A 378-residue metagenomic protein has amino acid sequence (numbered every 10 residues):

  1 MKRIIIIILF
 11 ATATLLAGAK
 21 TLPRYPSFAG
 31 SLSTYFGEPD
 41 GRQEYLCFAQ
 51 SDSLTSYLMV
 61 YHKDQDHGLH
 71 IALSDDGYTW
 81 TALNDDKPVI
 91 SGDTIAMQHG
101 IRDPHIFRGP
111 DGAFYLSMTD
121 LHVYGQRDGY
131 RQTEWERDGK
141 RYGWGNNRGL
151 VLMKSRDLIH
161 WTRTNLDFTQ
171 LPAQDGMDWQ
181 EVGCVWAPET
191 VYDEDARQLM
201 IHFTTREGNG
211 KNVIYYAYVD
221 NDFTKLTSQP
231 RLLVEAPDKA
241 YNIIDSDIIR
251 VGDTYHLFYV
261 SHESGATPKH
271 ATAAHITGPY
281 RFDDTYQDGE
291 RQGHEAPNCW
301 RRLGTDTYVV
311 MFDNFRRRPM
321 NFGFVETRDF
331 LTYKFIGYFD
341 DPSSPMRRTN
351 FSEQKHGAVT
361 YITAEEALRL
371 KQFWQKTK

Functional and structural regions predicted by a protein language model:
M1-I4: Positively charged n-region of N-terminal signal peptides that target proteins for export
I6-I8: Short helix-onset patch at the extreme N-terminus, typifying the N->h transition of secretory signal peptides
F10-G18: Hydrophobic h-region of N-terminal signal peptides that target proteins for export in Gram-negative bacteria
L22-K378: Carbohydrate-active catalytic/glycan-binding domains of CAZyme proteins, especially the secreted or lumenal ectodomains
